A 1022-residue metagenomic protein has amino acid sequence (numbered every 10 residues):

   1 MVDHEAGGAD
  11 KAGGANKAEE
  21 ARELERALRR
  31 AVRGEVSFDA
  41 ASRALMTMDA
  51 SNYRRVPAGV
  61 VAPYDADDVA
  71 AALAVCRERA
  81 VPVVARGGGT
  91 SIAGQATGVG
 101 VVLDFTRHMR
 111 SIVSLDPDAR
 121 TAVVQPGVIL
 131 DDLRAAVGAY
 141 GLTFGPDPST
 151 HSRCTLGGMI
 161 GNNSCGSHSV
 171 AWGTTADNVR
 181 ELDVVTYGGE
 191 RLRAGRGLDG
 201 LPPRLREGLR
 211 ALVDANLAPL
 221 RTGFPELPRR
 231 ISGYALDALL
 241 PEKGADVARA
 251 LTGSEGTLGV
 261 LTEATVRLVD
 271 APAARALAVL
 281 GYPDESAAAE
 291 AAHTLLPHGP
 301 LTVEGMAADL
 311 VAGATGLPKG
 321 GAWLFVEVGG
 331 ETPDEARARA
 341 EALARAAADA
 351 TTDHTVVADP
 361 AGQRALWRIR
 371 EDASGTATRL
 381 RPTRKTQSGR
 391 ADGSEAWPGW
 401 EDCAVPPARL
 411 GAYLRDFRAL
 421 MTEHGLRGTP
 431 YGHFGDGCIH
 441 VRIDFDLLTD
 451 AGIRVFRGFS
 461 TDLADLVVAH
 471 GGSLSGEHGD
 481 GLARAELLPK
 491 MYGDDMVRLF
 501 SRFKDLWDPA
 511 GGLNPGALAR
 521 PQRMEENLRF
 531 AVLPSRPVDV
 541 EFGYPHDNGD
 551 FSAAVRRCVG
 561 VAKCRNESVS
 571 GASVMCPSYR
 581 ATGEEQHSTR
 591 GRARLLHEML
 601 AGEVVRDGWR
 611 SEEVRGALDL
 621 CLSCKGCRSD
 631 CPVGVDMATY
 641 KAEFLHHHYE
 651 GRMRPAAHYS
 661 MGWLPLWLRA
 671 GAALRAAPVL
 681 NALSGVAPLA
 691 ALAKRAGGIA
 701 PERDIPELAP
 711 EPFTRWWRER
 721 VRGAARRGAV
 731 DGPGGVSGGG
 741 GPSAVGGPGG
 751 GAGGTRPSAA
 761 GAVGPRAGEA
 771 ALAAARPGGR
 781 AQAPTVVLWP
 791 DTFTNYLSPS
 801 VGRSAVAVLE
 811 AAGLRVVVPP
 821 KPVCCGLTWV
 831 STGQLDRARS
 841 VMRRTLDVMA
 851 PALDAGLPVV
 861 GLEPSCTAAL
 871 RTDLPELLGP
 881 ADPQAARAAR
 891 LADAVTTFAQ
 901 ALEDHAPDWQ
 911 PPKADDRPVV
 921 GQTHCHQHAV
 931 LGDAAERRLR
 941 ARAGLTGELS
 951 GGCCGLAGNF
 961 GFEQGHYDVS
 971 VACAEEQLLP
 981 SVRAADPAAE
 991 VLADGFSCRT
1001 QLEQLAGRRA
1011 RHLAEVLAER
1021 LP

Functional and structural regions predicted by a protein language model:
M1-K11, N16-E78, G88-R120, G197 (+6 more regions): N-terminal flexible segment immediately upstream of the FAD-binding catalytic core in FAD-dependent oxidoreductases
L28, S51-V83, F105-P148, I160 (+3 more regions): N-terminal glycine-rich flavin-associated loop
E35-A40, R86, G145-P148, D214-G233 (+9 more regions): Flexible, glycine/charged-enriched surface loops at secondary-structure junctions
S42, I92-G94, T150-G157, S232-A235 (+16 more regions): A glycine-rich phosphate-binding loop feature that marks nucleotide/adenosyl-phosphate handling sites
S51, M159-G161, S169-R368, K490 (+2 more regions): C-terminal substrate-binding/cap subdomain adjacent to the FAD-binding core in PCMH-type and related FAD-linked
A264, V269, A289-A292, L296-T386 (+11 more regions): Terminal amphipathic helices with adjacent charged low-complexity linkers/tails
Q387-G389, A469-S473, G481-L620, T639 (+2 more regions): Ferredoxin-type iron-sulfur electron-transfer modules and their immediate structural context
D508, P515, A638-P1022: Iron-sulfur cluster-binding electron-transfer modules in prokaryotic oxidoreductases
